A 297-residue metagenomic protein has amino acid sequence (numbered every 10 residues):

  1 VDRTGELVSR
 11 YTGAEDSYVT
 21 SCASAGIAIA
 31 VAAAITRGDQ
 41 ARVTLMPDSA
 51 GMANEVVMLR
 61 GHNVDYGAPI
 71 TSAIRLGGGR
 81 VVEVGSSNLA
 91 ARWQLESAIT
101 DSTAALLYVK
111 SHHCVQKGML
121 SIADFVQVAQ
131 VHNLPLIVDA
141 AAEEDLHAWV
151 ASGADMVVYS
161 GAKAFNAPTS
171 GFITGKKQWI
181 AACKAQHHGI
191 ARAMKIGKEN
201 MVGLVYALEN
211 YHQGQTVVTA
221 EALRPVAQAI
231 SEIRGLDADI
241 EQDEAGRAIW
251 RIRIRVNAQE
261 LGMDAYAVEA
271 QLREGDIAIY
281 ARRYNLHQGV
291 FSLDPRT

Functional and structural regions predicted by a protein language model:
V1, Y11-H212, A227-R234, D239 (+1 more regions): Conserved PLP-enzyme active-site core in the AAT-like
V1-L7, D101, G246, R282-R283: N-terminal glycine-rich anion-binding loops that anchor highly charged ligand groups
T4, V217-I230: N-terminal, charge-rich interaction modules
T4-E6, V158-S160, E269-A270: Intrinsically disordered, low-complexity segments enriched in polar/charged residues with Gly/Pro, especially when
E209-G214, D294-R296: Glycine-rich phosphate/diphosphate-binding loops and the adjacent beta-loop-alpha structural elements that coordinate
S231-T297: Conserved C-terminal alpha-helix-loop-beta "cap" of PLP-dependent enzymes that closes/shapes the active-site mouth
